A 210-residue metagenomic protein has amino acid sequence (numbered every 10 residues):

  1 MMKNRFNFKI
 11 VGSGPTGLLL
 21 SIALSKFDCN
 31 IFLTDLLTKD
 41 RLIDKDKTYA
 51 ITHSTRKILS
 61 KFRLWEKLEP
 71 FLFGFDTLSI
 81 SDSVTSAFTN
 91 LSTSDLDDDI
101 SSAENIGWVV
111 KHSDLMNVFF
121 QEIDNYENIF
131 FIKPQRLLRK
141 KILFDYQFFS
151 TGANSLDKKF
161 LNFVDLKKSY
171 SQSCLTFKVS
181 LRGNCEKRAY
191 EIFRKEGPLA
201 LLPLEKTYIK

Functional and structural regions predicted by a protein language model:
K3-K9: Extreme N-terminal starter segment of soluble prokaryotic enzymes
K9-V11, I22-K47: Glycine-rich FAD pyrophosphate-binding loop
S13, K39, S150-G152: Glycine-rich, N-terminal phosphate-binding loop of Rossmann-like dinucleotide-binding domains
G17-L18: N-terminal Rossmann-fold NAD(P) dinucleotide-binding loop
A23, V118, E122, K178: Rossmann-fold NAD(P)-dependent oxidoreductase module
K47-P70: N-terminal glycine-rich dinucleotide-binding loop that anchors FAD/FMN and/or NAD(P) in oxidoreductases
S60, F71-L161, L166-S173: Conserved N-terminal helical subregion
Q147, T151-K210: Conserved FAD-binding catalytic core of PHBH/FMO-like flavoproteins
